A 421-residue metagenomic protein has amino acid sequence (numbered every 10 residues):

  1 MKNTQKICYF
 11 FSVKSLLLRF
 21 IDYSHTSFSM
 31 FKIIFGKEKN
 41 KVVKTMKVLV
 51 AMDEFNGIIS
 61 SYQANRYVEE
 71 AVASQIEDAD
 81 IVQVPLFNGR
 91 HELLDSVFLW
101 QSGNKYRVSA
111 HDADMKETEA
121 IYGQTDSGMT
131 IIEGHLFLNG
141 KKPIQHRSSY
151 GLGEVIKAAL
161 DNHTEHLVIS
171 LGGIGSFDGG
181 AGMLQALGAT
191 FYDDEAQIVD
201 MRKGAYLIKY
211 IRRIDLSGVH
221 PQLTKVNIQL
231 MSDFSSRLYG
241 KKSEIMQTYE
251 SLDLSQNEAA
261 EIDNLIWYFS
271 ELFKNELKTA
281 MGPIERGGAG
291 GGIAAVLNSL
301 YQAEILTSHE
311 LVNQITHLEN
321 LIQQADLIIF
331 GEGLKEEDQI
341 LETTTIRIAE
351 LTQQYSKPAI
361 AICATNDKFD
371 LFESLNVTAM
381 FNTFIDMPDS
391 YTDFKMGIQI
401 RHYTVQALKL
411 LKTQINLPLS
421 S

Functional and structural regions predicted by a protein language model:
V13, D22, E38, V42-V43 (+1 more regions): Acidic, Ala/Val/Gly-enriched low-complexity intrinsically disordered segments
H25-T45: Short, Lys/Arg-enriched N-terminal segments with co-localized hydrophobic residues within the first ~10-30 amino acids
K47-L171, G175-S421: N-terminal loops that bind phosphate or other acidic moieties and the adjacent beta-alpha structural core
